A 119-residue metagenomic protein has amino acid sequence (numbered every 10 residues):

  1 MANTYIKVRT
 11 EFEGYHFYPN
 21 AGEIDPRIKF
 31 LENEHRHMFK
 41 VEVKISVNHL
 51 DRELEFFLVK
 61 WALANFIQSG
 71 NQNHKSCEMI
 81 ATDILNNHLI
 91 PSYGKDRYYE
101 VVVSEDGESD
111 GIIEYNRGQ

Functional and structural regions predicted by a protein language model:
M1-Q119: Charge-rich, low-complexity N-terminal segments
